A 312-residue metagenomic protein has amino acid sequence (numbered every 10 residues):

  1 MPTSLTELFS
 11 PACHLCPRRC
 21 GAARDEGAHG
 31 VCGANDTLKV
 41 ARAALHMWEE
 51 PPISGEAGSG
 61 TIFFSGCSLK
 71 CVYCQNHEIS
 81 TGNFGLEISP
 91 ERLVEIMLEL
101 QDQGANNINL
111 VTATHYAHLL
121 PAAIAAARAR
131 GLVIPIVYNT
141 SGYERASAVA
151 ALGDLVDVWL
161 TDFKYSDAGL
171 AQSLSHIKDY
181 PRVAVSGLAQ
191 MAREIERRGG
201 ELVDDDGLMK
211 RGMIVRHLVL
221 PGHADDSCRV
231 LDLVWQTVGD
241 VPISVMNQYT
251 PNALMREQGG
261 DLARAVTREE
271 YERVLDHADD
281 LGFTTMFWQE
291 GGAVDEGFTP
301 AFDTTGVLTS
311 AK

Functional and structural regions predicted by a protein language model:
M1-A28, R197-K312: Auxiliary Fe-S-binding modules of radical SAM enzymes
G33-W159, D167-A168: Conserved Radical SAM active-site core
G60, I108, I136-Y138, W159-T161 (+3 more regions): Hydrophobic faces of well-ordered beta-strands that scaffold small-molecule active sites in alpha/beta enzyme cores
S80, A117, G142-R145, F163-P181 (+3 more regions): Conserved radical SAM core fold
I88, H115, S175-V183, G222 (+1 more regions): Alpha-helix N-cap and loop-to-helix initiation/capping positions
L93, L120, V149, A184 (+4 more regions): Aromatic/hydrophobic pocket-lining residues that form the small-molecule binding cavity in soluble enzyme cores
A123-P135, S186-E194, R268-D276: Alpha-helix-loop-beta-strand connector modules within alpha/beta enzyme cores
Q172-D206: Anionic-ligand binding region
